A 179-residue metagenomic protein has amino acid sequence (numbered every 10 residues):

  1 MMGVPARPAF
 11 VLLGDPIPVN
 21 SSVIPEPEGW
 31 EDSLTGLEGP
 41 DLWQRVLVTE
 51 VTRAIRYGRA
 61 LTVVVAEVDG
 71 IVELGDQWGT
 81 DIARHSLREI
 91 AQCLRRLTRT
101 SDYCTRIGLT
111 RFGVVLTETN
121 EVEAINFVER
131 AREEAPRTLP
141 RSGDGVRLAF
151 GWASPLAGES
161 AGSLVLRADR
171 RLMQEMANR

Functional and structural regions predicted by a protein language model:
M1-T52, D102-Y103, E159: Signal-transducing coiled-coil linker helices
I24, D169, M173-R179: Short, charged, intrinsically disordered terminal tails
D32, L37-V51, I55-T62, D69-R95 (+5 more regions): Conserved long alpha-helical elements within nucleotide-processing catalytic cores of c-di-GMP signaling and class III
L61-V63, S101-D102, G145: Structural motif
D76, T117, P140, M176-A177: Short, conserved catalytic or interaction motifs in soluble domains
R96-S101, R132-G143: Short catalytic/binding micro-motifs of nucleotide second-messenger systems
R106, T110-T117, S142-R171: A short glycine-enriched loop-to-beta-strand structural element that forms part of the catalytic core of nucleotide
L116-E121, A135: Hydrophobic, well-ordered secondary-structure segments that either form specific early membrane-associated helices used
